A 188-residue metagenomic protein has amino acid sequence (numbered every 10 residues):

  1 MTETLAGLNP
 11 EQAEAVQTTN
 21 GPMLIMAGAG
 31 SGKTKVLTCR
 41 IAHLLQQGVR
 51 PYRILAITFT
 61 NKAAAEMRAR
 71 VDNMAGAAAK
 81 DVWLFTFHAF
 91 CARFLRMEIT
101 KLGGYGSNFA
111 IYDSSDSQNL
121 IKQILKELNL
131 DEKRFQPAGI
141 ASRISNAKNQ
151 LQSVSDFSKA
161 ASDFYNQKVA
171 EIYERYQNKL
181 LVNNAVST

Functional and structural regions predicted by a protein language model:
T2, N20-G21, A42-T188: A basic/glycine-biased coupling hinge at the interface between accessory DNA-binding modules
T2-G7, K33, L37, H43: Conserved RecA-like helicase ATPase core segment that couples NTP binding/hydrolysis to strand translocation
A6-Q17: Pre-Walker A adenine-sensing motif
E11, C39, L120: Short Gly/charged-rich anion-binding patches and loops
A15, A27-A29, A56, A63-A64: Small-residue (primarily alanine) positions within well-ordered alpha-helices, especially packing/interaction faces
N20-C39: Walker A/P-loop
